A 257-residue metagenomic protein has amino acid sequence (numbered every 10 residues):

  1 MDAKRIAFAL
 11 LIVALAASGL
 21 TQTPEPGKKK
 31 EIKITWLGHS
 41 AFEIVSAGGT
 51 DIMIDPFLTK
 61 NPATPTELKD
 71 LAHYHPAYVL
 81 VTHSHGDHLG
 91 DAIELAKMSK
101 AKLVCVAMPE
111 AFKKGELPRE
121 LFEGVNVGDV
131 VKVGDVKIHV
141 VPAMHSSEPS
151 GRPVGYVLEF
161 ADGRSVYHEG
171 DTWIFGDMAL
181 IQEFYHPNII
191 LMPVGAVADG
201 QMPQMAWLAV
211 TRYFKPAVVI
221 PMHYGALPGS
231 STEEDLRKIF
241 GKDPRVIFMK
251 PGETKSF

Functional and structural regions predicted by a protein language model:
M1-F8: Bacterial N-terminal signal peptides that target proteins for export
K4, L15-D51, L58, K242 (+1 more regions): Zn-dependent metallo-beta-lactamase
P26-K33, S46-I52, V130-H139, E159-S165 (+1 more regions): Beta-strand-turn-beta hairpins that frame and shape the catalytic cleft of phosphate-ester-processing enzymes
L37, E43-H85, G90-K97, C105 (+2 more regions): Pre-active-site segment of Zn-dependent metallo-hydrolases
I54-P56, P76-S84, L103-A107, V166-G170 (+3 more regions): Active-site neighborhood of phospho(di)ester-bond hydrolases with catalytic His/Asp-centered motifs
K60-P62, H85-G90, E110-K113, D129-K132 (+5 more regions): Active-site environment of divalent metal-dependent phosphoester hydrolases
K102-L103, E116-V131, M205-F257: Binuclear metal-ion centers of metallo-dependent hydrolases, dominated by the metallo-beta-lactamase
M144-Y213: Active-site-proximal loop/helix segments of hydrolase catalytic cores
